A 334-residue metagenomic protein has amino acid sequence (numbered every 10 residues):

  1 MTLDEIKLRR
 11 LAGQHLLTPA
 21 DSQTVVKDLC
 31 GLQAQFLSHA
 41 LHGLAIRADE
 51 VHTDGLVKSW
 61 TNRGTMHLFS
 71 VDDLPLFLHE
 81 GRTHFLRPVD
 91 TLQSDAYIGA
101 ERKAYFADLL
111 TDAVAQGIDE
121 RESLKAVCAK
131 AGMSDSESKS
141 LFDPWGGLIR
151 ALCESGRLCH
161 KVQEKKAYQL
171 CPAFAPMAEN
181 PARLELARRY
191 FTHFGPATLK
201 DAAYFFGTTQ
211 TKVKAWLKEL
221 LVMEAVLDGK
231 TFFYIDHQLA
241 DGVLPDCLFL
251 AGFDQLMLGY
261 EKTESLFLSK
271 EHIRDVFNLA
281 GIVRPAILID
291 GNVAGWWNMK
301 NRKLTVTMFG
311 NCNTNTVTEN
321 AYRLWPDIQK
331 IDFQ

Functional and structural regions predicted by a protein language model:
M1-E122, A126-S134: Phosphate-backbone binding and catalysis cores of DNA-processing enzymes
T53-M66, E154-Q163, L221-L227, G295-W297: A short, conserved structural fragment
L78-Q93, A173-G195, D246-L258: Short, amphipathic alpha-helical interaction segments positioned at domain boundaries
K103-T111, R121, W145, N180-E185 (+1 more regions): Short, leucine-enriched amphipathic alpha-helices that occur as contiguous helical runs
S138-V213: Loop-centered beta-sheet repeat module
T192-D241: Anionic-ligand-binding alpha/beta catalytic cores of soluble enzymes and soluble regulatory domains that recognize
V222-H272: Non-catalytic regulatory appendages
V276-I282, I287-Q334: Glycine-rich, small/acidic residue-mixed loop/short-helix segments
